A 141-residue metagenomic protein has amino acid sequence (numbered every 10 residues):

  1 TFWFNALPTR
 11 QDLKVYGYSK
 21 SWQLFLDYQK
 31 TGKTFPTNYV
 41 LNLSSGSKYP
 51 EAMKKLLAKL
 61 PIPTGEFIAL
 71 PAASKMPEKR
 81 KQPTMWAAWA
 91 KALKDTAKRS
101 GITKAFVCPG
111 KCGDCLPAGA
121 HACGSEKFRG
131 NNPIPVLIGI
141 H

Functional and structural regions predicted by a protein language model:
T1-H141: Class I S-adenosyl-L-methionine
